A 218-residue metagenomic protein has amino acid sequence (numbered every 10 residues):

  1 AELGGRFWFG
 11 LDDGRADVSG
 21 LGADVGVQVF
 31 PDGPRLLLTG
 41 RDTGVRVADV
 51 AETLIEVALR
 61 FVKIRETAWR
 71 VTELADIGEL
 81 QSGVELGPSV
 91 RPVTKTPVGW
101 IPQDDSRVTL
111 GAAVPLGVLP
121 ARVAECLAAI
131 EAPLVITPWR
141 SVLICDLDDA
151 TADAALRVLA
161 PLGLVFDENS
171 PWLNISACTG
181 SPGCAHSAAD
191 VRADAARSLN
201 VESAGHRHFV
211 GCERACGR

Functional and structural regions predicted by a protein language model:
A1-E52, E56, V62, L110-R218: Small-residue-enriched alpha-helical segments and adjacent helix-cap loops that form tight helix-helix packing
E66-P97, T151: Terminal amphipathic helices with adjacent charged low-complexity linkers/tails
G83-G117: Accessory "access/gating" subregions that flank catalytic or transport cores
